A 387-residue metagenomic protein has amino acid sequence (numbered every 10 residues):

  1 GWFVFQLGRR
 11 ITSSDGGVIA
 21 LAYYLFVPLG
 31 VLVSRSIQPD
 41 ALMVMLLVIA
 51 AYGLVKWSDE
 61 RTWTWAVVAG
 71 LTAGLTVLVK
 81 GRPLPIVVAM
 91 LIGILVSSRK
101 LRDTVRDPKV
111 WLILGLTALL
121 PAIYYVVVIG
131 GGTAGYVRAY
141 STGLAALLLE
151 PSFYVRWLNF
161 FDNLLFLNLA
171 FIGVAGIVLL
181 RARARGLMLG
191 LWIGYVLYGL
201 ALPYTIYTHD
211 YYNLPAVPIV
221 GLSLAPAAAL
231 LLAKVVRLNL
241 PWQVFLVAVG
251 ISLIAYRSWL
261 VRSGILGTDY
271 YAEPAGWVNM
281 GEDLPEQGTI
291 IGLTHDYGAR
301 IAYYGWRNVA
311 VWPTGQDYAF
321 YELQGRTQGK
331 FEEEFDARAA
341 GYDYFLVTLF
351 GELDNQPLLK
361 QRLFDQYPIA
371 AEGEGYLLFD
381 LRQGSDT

Functional and structural regions predicted by a protein language model:
V4-F26, M45, W63-T64, L189-G190 (+1 more regions): Transmembrane-helix signature of polytopic, membrane-embedded enzymes that assemble or transfer cell-envelope glycans
R9-D15, A50-A66, T76, L180: Membrane-interface transmembrane helices that cradle and orient dolichyl/undecaprenyl
A20-L25, A73, V77, L91: Short helix- or helix-capping micro-motifs that position conserved polar/aromatic residues at function-defining sites
R35-L42: Short acidic/glycine- and proline-prone juxtamembrane loop motifs at membrane-interface regions of multi-pass membrane
L75, I86-A184, Y195-D210, S252 (+1 more regions): Transmembrane-lumen/periplasm boundary regions of multi-pass, lipid-linked membrane glycan transferases
V88, E282-F320, G341-L353: Short periplasmic/luminal acceptor-recognition loop of GT-C membrane glycosyltransferases, typified by
N168-L169, A319-G384: Periplasmic/luminal catalytic loop of GT-C fold multi-pass membrane glycosyltransferases that transfer sugars from
A227-L232, P241-Y270, A310-W312: Transmembrane alpha-helical segments
